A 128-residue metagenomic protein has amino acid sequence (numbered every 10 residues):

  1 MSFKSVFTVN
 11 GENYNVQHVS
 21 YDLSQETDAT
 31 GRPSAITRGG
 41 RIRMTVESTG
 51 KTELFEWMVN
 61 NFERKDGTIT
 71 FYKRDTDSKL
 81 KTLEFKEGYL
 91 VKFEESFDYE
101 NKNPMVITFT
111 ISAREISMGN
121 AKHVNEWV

Functional and structural regions predicted by a protein language model:
M1-V128: Glycine-rich, low-complexity intrinsically disordered segments
